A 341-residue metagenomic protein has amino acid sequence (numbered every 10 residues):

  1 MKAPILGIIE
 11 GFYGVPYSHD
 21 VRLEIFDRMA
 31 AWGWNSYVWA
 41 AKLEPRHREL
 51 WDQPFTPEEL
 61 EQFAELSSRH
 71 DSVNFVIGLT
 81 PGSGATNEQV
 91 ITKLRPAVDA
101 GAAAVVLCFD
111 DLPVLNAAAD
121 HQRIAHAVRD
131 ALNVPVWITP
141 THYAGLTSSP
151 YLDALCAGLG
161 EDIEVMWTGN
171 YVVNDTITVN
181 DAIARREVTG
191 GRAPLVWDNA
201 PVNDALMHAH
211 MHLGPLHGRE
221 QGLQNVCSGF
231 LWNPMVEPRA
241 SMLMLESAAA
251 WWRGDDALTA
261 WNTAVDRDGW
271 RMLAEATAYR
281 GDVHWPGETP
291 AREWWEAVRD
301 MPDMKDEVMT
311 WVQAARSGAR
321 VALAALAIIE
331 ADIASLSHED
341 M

Functional and structural regions predicted by a protein language model:
M1-T86, A100-A103: Feature activates predominantly on carbohydrate-active enzymes
G11, K93, V98-D99, L112-W251: Catalytic-core regions of glycoside hydrolase
R22, F26-D27, L60-S67, V90-R95 (+2 more regions): Generic structural signal for well-ordered alpha-helices, preferentially at hydrophobic/aromatic core positions
V38, V106-C108, L231: Conserved beta-strand positions in the central sheet of alpha/beta enzyme cores
T56, V105-C108, V165-G169: Catalytic beta/alpha-barrel core
L66-H70, V128-L132, T189, A264-V265 (+1 more regions): Alpha-helix C-terminal capping segments
V76-V90, A97-P113, A117-Q122: Aromatic-lined, polymer-binding surfaces characteristic of secreted/periplasmic polysaccharide-degrading enzymes
W252-M341: C-terminal functional modules
